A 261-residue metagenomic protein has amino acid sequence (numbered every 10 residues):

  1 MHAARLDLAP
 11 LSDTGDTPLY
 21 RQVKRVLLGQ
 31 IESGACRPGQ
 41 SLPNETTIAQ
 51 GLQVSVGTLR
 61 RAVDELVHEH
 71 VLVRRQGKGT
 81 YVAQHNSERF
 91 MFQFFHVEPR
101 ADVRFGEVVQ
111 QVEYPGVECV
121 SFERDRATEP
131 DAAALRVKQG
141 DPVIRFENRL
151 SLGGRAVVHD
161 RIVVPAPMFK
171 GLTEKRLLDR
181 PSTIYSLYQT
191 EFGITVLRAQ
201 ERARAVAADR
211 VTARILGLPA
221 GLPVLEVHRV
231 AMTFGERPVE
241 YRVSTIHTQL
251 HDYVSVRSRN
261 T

Functional and structural regions predicted by a protein language model:
H2-Q22, R37, T47-G51, R61-P142 (+5 more regions): HTH-adjacent hinge/linker in prokaryotic transcriptional regulators
L27-G39: Short, amphipathic alpha-helix enriched in basic
T58: Residues in the helix-turn-helix
F122-R124, R149, V230: Residue-level recognition of beta-strand microenvironments
A133, F146, G153: Internal active-site segments that recognize and position negatively charged phosphoryl groups and nucleotide moieties
V137-G140, S151-A156, V164-T261: C-terminal regulatory/effector modules of DNA-binding transcriptional regulators
